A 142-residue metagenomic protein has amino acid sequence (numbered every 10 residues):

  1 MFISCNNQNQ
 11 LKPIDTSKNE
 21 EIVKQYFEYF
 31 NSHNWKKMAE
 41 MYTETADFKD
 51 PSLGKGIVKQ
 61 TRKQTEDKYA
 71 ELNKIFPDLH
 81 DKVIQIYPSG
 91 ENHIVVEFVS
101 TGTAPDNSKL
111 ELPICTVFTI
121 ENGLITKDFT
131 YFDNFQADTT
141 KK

Functional and structural regions predicted by a protein language model:
I3-K36, E40, E44, T139-K142: Short, low-complexity N-terminal intrinsically disordered segments enriched in polar/charged residues
V23-Y26, M38-A39, A46, T61 (+4 more regions): Hydrophobic pocket/interface hotspot
A39-S89: A solvent-exposed, acidic/Ser-Thr-rich amphipathic alpha-helical stretch
K74-I75, G102-E111: Short, cysteine-centered beta-strand-loop-beta hairpins and adjacent loop/turn segments enriched in charged/polar
H80-D81, L110-T116: Short, surface-exposed coil-to-beta transition loops
N92-S100: A short hydrophobic beta-strand element
D106-S108, A137-K142: A short, polar/proline- and glycine-enriched secondary-structure boundary/capping micro-motif
P113-T139: Short beta-strand edge/turn micro-motifs at domain boundaries
